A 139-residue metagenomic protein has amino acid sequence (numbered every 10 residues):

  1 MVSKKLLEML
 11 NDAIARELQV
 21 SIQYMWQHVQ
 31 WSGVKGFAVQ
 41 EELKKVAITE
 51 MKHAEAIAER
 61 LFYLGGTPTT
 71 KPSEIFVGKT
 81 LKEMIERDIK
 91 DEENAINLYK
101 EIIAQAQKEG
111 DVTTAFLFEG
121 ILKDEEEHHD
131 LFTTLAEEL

Functional and structural regions predicted by a protein language model:
M1-L139: Iron-associated oxidoreductase/ferritin-like identity signal
